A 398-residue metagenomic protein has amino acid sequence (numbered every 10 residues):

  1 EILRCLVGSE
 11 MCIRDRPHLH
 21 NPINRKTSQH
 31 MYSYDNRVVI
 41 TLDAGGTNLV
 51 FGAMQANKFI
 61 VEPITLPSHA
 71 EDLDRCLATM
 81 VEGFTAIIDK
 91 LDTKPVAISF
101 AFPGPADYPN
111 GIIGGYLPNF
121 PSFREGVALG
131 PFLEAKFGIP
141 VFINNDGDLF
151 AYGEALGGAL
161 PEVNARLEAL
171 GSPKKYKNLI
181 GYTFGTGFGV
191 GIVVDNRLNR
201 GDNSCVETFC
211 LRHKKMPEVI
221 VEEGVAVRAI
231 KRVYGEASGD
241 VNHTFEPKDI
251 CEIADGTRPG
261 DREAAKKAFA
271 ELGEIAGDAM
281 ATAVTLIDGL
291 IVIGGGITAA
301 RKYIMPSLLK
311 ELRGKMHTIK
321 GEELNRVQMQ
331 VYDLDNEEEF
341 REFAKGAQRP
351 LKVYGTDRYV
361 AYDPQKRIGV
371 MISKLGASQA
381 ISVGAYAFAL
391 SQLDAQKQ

Functional and structural regions predicted by a protein language model:
E1-D15: Single conserved hydrophobic/aromatic residue that forms the stacking wall/gate of nucleotide- or nucleobase-binding
Y32-E82, A86, T93, I112-Y116 (+2 more regions): Short glycine-rich, Thr/Ser-proximal phosphate-binding strand/loop in the N-terminal lobe of ATP-dependent enzymes
V39-D43, P95-S99, L179-T183, V292: Short glycine-aspartate micro-motif
L49-M54, G181-T183, F188-V193: Short beta-strand scaffold segments in enzyme catalytic cores
I64-V96, K231-I304, G321, Q328-M329 (+1 more regions): Adenine-nucleotide phosphate-binding core of ATP-dependent small-molecule kinases
A70-D74, A78, K94-A97, D107-Y176 (+1 more regions): Glycine-rich phosphate-binding loop and adjoining helix at the ATP-binding site of ATP-dependent phosphoryl-transfer
I143-G147, A159, N199-E246, L390-Q396: Glycine-rich phosphate-binding loop plus the immediately following alpha-helix
N144-G157, Y303, K310-Q398: Glycine-rich phosphate-binding/hydrolytic loop that grips phosphoryl groups
